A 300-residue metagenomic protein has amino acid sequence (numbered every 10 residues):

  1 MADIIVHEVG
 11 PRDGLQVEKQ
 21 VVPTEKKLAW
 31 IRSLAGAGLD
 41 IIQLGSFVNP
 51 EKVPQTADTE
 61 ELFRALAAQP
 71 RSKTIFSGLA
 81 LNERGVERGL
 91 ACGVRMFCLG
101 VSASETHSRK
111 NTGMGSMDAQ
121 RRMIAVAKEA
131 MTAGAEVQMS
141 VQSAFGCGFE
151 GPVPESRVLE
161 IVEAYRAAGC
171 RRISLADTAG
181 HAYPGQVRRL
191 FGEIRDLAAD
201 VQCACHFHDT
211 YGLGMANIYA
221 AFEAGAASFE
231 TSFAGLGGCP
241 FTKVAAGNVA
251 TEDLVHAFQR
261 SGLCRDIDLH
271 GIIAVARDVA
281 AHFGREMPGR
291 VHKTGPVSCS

Functional and structural regions predicted by a protein language model:
M1-S300: Catalytic cores and adjacent flexible loops of soluble metabolic enzymes that perform enolate/carbanion chemistry on
